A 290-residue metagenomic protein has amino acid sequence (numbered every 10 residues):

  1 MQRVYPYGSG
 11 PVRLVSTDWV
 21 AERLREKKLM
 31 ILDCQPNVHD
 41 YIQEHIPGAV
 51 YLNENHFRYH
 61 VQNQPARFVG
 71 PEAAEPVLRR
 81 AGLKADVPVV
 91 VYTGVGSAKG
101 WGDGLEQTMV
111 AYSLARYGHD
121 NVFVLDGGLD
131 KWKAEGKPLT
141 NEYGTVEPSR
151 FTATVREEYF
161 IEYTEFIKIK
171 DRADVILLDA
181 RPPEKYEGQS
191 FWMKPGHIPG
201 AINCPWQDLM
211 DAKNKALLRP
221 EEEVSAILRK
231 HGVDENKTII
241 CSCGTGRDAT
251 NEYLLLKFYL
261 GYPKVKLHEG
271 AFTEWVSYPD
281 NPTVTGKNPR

Functional and structural regions predicted by a protein language model:
M1-H39, L129-M193, T283, K287-R290: Flexible, polar/low-complexity N-terminal or interdomain linker segments that lie immediately upstream of folded
Q2-Y7, F68-E165, I169, Q189-S190 (+2 more regions): Thiolate-centered catalytic microenvironments shared by cysteine-dependent enzyme domains
K27-L29, A85-P88, A173-V175, E235-T238 (+1 more regions): Loop/turn elements at helix/coil->beta-strand transitions in domains of secreted/extracellular proteins
E44-Y51, N55-F57: Active-site-surrounding "flap" and adjacent substrate/cofactor-binding loops of secreted or lumenal enzymes, prototyped
Y59-V89, W206-I239: Helix-loop module immediately N-terminal to the HCX5R catalytic loop in PTP-like cysteine phosphatase domains
I169-D171, L177-E222, I227: A mid-sequence, solvent-exposed acidic-amphipathic segment
V265-R290: Cysteine-dependent PTP/DSP-like catalytic domain, specifically the C-terminal lobe
